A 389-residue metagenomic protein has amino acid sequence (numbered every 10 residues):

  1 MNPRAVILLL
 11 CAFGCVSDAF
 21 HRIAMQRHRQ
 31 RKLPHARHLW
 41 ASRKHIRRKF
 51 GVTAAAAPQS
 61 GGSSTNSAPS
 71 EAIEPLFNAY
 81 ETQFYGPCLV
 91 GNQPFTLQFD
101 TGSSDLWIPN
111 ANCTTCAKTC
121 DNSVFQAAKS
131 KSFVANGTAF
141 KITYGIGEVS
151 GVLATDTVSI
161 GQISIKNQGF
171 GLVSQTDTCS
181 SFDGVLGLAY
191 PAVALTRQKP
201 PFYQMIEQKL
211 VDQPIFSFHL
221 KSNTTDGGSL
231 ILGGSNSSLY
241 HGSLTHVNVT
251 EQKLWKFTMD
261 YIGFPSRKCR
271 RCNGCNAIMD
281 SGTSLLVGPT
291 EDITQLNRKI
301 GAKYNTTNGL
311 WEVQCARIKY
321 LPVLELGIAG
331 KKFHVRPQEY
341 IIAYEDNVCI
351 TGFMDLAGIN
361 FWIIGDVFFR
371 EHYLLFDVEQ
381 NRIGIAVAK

Functional and structural regions predicted by a protein language model:
N2-T96, S104-L106, Q208, G384-A386: N-terminal accessory segments
N2-V6, L10-A36, R43, Q93 (+8 more regions): Aspartic protease catalytic domain
A68-S174, C179-S181, W311, L321 (+1 more regions): Signature of the N-terminal lobe/flap region of pepsin-like aspartyl proteases
A79-Q93, K256-C275, F353-A357: A short acidic-Thr-Gly-centered motif at the start of a beta-strand
C88-V90, F95-G102, L106-I108, V185-L186 (+4 more regions): Short hydrophobic beta-strand that contains or immediately precedes a catalytic carboxylate
N112-T114, A192, N236-S238, D292: Acidic glycine-/aspartate-rich tracts in secreted/extracellular proteins
G227-C275: Flexible, small-/acidic-enriched active-site or ligand-binding loops
C275-R317: Extracytoplasmic, non-cytosolic globular domains
